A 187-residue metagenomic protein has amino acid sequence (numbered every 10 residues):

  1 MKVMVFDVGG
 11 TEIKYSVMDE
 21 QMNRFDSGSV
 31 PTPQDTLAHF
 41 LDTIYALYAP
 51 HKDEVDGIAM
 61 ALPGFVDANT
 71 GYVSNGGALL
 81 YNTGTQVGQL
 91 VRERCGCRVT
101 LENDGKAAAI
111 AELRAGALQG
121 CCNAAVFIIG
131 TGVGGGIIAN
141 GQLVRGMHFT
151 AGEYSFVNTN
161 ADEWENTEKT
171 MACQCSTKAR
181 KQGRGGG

Functional and structural regions predicted by a protein language model:
M1-M4: Extreme N-terminal starter segment of soluble prokaryotic enzymes
D7, D104, G130: Active-site glycine-centered loops adjacent to acidic/histidine catalytic or metal-binding residues that shape
S16-M18, L37-H39, R94, T100 (+1 more regions): Glycine/GP-enriched mid-protein hinge/lid loop-to-helix segment characteristic of carbohydrate kinases
N23-D26, G152: Beta-strand initiation motifs
R24, V73, L143-V144: Hydrophobic "anchor" residues
P33, L37-A38, D42-Y45, E54-I58 (+1 more regions): Glycine-rich phosphate-binding loop and adjoining helix at the ATP-binding site of ATP-dependent phosphoryl-transfer
I58-G64, T131: Glycine-rich beta-strand-to-loop/alpha-helix junction loops that act as flexible
